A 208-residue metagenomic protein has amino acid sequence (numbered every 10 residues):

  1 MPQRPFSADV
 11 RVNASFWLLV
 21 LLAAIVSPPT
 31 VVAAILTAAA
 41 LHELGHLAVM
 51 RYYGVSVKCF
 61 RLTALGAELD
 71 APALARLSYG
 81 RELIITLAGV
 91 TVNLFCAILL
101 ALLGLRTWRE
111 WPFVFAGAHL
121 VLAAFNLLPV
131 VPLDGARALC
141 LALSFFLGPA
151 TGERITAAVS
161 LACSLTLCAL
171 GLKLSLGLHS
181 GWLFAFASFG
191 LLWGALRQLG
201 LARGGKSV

Functional and structural regions predicted by a protein language model:
M1-V208: Hydrophobic transmembrane alpha-helices and their immediate loop junctions in multi-pass integral membrane proteins
